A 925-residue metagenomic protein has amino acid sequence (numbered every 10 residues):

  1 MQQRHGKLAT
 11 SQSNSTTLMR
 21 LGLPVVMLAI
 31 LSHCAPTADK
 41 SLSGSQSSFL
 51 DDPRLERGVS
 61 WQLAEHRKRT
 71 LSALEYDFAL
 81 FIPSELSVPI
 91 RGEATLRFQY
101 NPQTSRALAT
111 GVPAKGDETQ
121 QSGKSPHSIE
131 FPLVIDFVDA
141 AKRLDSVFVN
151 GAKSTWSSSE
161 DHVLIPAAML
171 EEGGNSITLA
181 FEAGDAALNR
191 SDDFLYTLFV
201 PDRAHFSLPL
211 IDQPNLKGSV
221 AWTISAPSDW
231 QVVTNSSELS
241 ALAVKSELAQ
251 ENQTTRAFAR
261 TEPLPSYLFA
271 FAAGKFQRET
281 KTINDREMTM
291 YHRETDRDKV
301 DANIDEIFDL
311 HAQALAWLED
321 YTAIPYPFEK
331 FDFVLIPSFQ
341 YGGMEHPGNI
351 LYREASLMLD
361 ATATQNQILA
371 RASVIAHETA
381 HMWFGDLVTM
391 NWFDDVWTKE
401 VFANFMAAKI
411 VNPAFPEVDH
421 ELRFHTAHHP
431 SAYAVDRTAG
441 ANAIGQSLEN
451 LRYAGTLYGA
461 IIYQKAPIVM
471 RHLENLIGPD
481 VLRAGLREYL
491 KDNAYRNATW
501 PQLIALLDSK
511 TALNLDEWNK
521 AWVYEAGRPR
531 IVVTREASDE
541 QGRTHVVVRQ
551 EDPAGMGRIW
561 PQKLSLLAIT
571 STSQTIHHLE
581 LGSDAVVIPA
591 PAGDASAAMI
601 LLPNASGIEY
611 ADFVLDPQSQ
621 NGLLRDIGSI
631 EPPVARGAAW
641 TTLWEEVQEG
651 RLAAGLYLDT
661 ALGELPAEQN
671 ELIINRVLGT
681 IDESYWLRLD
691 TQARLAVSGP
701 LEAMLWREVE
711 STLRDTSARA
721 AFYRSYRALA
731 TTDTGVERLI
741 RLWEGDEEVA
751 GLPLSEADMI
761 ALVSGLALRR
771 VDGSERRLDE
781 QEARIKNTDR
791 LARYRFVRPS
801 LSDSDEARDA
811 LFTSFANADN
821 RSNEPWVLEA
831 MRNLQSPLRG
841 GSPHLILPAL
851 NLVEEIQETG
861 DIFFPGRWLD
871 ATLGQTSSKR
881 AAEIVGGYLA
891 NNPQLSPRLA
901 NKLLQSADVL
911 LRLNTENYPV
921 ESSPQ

Functional and structural regions predicted by a protein language model:
G22-S32: Bacterial N-terminal signal peptides
C34-R91, T104, R190-S191, L210-P214 (+1 more regions): N-terminal, polar/Ser/Thr-rich
T37-S41, P53-L55, A94, K115-S122 (+8 more regions): Hydrophobic alpha-helical and helix-loop surface patches within well-folded domains that function as non-catalytic
E65-K68, E160, E171, F181-A221 (+3 more regions): Glycine/proline-rich low-complexity spacer/linker segments in large multi-domain proteins
G92, G123, D202, I211-A376 (+4 more regions): Hydrophobic helix-coil surface modules that form long, contiguous segments used for peptide/substrate interaction
T95-R106, H127-A140, V220-P227, P501 (+1 more regions): Surface-exposed beta-strand/loop patches in extracellular or lumenal glycoproteins
S105, A109-T119, G123-L195, A249-E251 (+1 more regions): A surface-exposed beta-strand-loop module
R143, A226, Q231-T234, A241 (+7 more regions): Non-catalytic accessory/interaction domains
